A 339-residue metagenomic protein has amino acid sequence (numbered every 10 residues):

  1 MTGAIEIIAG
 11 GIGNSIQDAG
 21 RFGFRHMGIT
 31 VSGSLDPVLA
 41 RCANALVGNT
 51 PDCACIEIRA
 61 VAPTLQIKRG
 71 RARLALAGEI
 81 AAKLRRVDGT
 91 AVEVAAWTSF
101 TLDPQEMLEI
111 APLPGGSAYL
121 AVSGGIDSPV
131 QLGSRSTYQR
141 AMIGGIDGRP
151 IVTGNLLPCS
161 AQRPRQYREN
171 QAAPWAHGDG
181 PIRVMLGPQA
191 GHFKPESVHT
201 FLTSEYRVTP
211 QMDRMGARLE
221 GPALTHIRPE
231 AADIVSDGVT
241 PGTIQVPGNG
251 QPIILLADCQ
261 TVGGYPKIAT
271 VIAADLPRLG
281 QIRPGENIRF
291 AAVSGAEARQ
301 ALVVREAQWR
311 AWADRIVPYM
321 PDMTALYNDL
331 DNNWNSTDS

Functional and structural regions predicted by a protein language model:
M1-S339: Conserved "landmark" site that anchors the functional core of diverse proteins
